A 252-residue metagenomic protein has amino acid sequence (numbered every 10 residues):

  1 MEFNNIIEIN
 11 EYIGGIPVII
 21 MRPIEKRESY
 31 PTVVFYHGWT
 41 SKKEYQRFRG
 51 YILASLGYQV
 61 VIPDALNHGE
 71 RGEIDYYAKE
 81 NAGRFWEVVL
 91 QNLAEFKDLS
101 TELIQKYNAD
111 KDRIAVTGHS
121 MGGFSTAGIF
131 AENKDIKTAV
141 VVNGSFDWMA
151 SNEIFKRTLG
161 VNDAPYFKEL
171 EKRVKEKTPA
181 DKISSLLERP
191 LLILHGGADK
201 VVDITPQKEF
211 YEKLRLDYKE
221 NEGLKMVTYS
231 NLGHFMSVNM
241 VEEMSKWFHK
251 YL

Functional and structural regions predicted by a protein language model:
M1-E28: N-terminal cap/lid segment of alpha/beta-hydrolase-fold proteins
E28-G38: Short beta-strand element of the alpha/beta-hydrolase
W39-Y51, A65, M240: The serine-hydrolase catalytic nucleophile loop
I52-K79: Conserved alpha/beta-hydrolase
A82-Y107: Alpha/beta-hydrolase active-site loop
L99-T158: Primarily recognizes the serine-hydrolase "nucleophile elbow" in alpha/beta-hydrolase and SGNH/GDSL folds
A150-E212: The feature captures the conserved acid-bearing segment of alpha/beta-hydrolase catalytic domains
R215-L252: C-terminal catalytic histidine-bearing segment of alpha/beta-hydrolase fold enzymes
